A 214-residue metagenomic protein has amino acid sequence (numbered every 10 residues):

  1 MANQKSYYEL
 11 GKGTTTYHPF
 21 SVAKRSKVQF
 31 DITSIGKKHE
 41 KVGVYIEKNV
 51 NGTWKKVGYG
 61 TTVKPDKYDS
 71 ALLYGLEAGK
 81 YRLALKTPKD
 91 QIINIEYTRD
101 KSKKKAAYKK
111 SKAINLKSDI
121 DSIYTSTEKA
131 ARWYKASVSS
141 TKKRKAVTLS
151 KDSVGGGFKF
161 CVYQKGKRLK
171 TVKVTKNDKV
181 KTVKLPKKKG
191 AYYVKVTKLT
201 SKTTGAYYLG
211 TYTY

Functional and structural regions predicted by a protein language model:
M1-K24, T98-K143: Non-catalytic extracellular/lumenal accessory regions of secreted precursors
T16-H18, K67-L72, R132-Y134, K179-V183: Short strand-edge motifs at loop-to-beta-strand transitions and within beta-strands of extracellular beta-rich domains
P19-K37, Y81-K86, Y134-S153, F160 (+2 more regions): Hydrophobic beta-strand segments within beta-rich accessory/binding domains
V22, L73-G75, K184-K187: Short, flexible loop/turn segments at beta-strand junctions in immunoglobulin-like and fibronectin type III
H39-G52, G156-K170: Short, surface-exposed beta-strand/strand-loop-strand elements in extracellular ectodomains
E40-V42, Y81, L85-S102, Y134 (+2 more regions): Edge beta-strands of jelly-roll/beta-sandwich modules across compartments, strongly enriched in secreted/luminal
Y59-P65, T171-K176: Short beta-strand segments within Ig-like beta-sandwich modules, predominantly Fibronectin type-III
K129-R132, G166, T175-Y214: Hydrophilic extracytoplasmic domains
